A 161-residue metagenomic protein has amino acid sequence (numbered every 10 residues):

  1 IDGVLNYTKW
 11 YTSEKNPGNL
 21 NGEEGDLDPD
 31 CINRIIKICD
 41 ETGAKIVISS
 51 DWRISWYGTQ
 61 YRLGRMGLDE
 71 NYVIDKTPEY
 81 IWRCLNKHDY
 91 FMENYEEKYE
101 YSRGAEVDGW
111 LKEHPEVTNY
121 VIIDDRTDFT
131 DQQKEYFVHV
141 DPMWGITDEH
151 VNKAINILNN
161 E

Functional and structural regions predicted by a protein language model:
I1-G43: Active-site neighborhood of HAD-like aspartate-dependent phosphohydrolases
I1-Y11, D51, P78-E79, D124-R126: Short loop/turn segments at strand-loop or loop-helix junctions that form parts of catalytic or ligand-binding pockets
E23, D51, Y95, Y99: Conserved aromatic-histidine-acidic binding/catalytic patches
P29, W56-Y57, D148: Loop/helix-junction capping segments adjacent to catalytic residues or to phosphate/diphosphate-binding pockets
T42-R62: Substrate-recognition element of Asp-dependent hydrolases with the DxDx(T/V) motif
Q60-E161: C-terminal cap/substrate-recognition subdomain and adjoining C-terminal extension of metal-dependent phosphatase-like
